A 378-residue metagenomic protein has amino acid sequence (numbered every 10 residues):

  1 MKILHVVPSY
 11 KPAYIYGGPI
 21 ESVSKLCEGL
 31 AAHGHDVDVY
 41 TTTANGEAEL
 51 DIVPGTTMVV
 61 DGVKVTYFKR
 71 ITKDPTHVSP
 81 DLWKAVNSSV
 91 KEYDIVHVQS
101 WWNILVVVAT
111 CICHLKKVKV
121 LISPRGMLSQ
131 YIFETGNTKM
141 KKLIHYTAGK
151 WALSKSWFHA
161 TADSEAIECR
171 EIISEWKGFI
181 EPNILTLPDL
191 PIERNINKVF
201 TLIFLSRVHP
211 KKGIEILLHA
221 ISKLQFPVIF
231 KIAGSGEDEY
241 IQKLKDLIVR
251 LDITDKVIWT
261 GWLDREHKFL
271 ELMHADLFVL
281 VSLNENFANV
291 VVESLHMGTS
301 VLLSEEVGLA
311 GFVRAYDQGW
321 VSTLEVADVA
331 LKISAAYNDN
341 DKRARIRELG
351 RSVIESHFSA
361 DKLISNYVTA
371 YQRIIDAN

Functional and structural regions predicted by a protein language model:
M1-V53, T57-D61: N-terminal subdomain of nucleotide-sugar transferases
L4, H159, L185, R194-K212 (+2 more regions): Conserved donor-binding/catalytic core segment of Leloir-type glycosyltransferases
N45-G46, L205, I229-K245, G261: Glycosyltransferase donor-sugar binding loop
L115, M140-F158: Membrane-proximal helix-turn-helix segments that form the acceptor-binding/catalytic region of lipid-linked
S164, I184: Carbohydrate-associated surface elements
L283: Aromatic "clamp/platform" in nucleotide-sugar-dependent glycosyltransferases that forms part of the donor/acceptor
S300-S304: Short hydrophobic beta-strand element within catalytic cores of glycosyltransferases and related nucleotide-activated
A315, G319-A327, A335-N340: Conserved acidic donor-binding segment of nucleotide-sugar-dependent glycosyltransferases
